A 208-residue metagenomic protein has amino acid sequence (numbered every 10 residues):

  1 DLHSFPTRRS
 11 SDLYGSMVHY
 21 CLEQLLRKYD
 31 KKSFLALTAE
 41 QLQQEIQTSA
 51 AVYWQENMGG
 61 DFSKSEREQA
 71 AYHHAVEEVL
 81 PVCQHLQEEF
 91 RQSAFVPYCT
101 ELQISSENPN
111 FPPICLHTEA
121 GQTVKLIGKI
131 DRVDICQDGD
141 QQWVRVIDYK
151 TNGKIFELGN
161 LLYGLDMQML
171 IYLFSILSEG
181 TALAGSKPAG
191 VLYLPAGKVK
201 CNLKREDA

Functional and structural regions predicted by a protein language model:
L2-S10: Short, small-residue-biased leader/transition segments that mark boundaries at the very start of proteins
R8, Y29-K31, E157-G159, C201-D207: Short conserved micro-motifs at the rims of enzyme active sites and ligand-binding pockets
R9-M17, T38, L42-A51, A71-E78 (+3 more regions): Secondary-structure capping and boundary motifs in well-ordered enzyme cores
Y20-P112: A non-catalytic, helix-rich entry segment at domain boundaries
K28, K32, E88-A94, G121 (+2 more regions): Secondary-structure transition/capping motifs at alpha-helix termini and the adjoining loop/turn into the next element
L37, E45, W143-R145, I176-A208: Substrate-binding beta-hairpin/strand module that engages nucleic acids
C99-G180: Non-catalytic protein-protein interaction segments used by genome-maintenance enzymes to assemble and couple activities
